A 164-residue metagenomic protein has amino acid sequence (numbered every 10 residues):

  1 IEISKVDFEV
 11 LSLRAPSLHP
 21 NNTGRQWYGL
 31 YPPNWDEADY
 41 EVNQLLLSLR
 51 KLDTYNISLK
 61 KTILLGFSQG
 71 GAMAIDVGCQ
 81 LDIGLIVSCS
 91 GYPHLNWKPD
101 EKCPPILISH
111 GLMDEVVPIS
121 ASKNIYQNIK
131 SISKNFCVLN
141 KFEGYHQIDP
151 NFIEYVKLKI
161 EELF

Functional and structural regions predicted by a protein language model:
I1-I57: Serine-hydrolase catalytic machinery in alpha/beta-hydrolase-like enzymes
N56-G66: Alpha/beta-hydrolase fold nucleophile elbow
L64-G66, C89, S109: Short beta-strand immediately N-terminal to the catalytic nucleophile in serine-hydrolase-like folds
G66-G70, A74: Gly/Ala-rich beta-loop-alpha elbow adjacent to hydrolase catalytic centers
D76-Q80: Active-site signature of alpha/beta-hydrolase-fold catalytic machinery across serine- and Asp/Cys-nucleophile hydrolases
D82-P93: A conserved short beta-strand
L107-H110, D114: Short beta-strand/loop motif that positions the catalytic acidic residue of the alpha/beta-hydrolase fold
S120-Y126, I132-F164: C-terminal catalytic histidine-bearing segment of alpha/beta-hydrolase fold enzymes
